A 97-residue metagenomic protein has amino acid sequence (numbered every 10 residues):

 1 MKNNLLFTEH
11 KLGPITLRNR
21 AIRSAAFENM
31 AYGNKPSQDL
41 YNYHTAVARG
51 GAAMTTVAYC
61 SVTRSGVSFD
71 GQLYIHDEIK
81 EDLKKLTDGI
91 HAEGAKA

Functional and structural regions predicted by a protein language model:
M1-A97: Flavin-dependent oxidoreductase catalytic cores
